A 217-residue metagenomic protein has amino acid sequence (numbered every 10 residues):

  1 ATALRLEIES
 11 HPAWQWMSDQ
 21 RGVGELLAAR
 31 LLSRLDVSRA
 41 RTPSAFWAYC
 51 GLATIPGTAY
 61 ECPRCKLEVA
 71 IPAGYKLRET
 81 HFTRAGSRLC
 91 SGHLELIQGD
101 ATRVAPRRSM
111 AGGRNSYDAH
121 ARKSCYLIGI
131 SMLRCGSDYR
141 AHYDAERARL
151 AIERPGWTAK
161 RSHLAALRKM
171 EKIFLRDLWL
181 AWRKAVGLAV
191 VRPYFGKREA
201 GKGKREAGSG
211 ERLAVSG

Functional and structural regions predicted by a protein language model:
A1-L4, C90, M170-E171: Short amphipathic alpha-helical coiled-coil/interface segments
A1-V23: Helix-hairpin-helix/helix-loop-helix acidic hairpins
L4, I8, G136, W182-A189: Long, hydrophobic, amphipathic alpha-helical segments used as structural scaffolds
W16-M17, L31-L164, R168, A181: Phosphate-backbone recognition surface of nucleic-acid-processing proteins
E146-I152, R192-G203: Amphipathic alpha-helical surface "interface" segments used for docking/oligomerization or membrane association within
W157-G196: Basic, amphipathic alpha-helical segments enriched in Lys/Arg and hydrophobic/aromatic residues
A200-G217: Short, basic, low-complexity termini and linkers enriched in Ser/Thr/Gly/Pro that act as targeting/leader peptides
